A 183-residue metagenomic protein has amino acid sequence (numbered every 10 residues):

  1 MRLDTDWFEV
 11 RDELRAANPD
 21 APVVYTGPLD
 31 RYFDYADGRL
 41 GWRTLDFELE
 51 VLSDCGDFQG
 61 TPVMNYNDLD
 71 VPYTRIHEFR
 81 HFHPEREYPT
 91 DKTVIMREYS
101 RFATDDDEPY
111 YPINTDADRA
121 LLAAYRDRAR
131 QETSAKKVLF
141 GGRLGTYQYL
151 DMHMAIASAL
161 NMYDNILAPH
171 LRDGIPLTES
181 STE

Functional and structural regions predicted by a protein language model:
D4, D12-R15, G38-V51, P62 (+1 more regions): C-terminal lid/capping helical subdomain adjacent to the catalytic/cofactor pocket in oxidative enzymes
W7-Q131: Mid-domain catalytic core of redox enzymes that form a hydrophobic substrate pocket/lid adjacent to a catalytic redox
